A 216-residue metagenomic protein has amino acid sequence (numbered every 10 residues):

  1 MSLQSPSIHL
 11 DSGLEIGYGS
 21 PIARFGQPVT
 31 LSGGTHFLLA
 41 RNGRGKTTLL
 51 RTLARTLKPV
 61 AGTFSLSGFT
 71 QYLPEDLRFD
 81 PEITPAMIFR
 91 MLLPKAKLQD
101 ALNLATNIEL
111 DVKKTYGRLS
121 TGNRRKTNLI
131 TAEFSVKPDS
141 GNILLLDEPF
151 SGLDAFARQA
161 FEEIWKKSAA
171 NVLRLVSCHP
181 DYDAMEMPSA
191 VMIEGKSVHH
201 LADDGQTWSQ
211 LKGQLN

Functional and structural regions predicted by a protein language model:
M1-G33, K58: A short, flexible loop at the N-terminus of ABC-type nucleotide-binding domains that lies
L39-R41: The feature captures the beta-strand-to-loop junction immediately N-terminal to the Walker
T48-P94: ABC ATPase nucleotide-binding domain signature region
D76-G141: ABC-family P-loop ATPase nucleotide-binding domains
F150-S151: Short loop immediately C-terminal to the Walker-B catalytic DE motif in ABC-type ATPase nucleotide-binding domains
A155-F156: Helix N-cap at the start of a conserved alpha-helix in ABC-type nucleotide-binding domains
P180-E186: Conserved H-loop
K196-N216: Conserved beta-strand-loop-alpha-helix hinge in the C-terminal portion of ABC ATPase nucleotide-binding domains
